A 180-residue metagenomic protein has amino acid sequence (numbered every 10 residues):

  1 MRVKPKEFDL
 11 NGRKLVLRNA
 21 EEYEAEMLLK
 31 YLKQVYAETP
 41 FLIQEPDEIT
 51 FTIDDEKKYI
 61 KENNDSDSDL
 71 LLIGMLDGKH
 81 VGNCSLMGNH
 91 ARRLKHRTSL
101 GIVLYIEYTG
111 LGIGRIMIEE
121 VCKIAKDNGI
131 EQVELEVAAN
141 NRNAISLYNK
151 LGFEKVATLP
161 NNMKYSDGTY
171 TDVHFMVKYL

Functional and structural regions predicted by a protein language model:
M1-G12: Short acidic N-proximal helix/loop "leader" segments that mark the beginning of a domain or an inter-domain linker
N11, K30-D47: Helix-loop element at the rim of GNAT/NAT acetyltransferase active sites that forms part of the acceptor-substrate
R13-L15, D77-N83, T171: Glycine-rich phosphate/pyrophosphate-binding loop shared by adenosine-nucleotide-utilizing enzymes
L15-L28: A short beta-loop-alpha structural element at the N-terminal edge of CoA-dependent acyl/N-acetyltransferase catalytic
Y36, E48-H96, G101-E107, I118 (+1 more regions): Acetyl-CoA-dependent GNAT
G114, I118, N141-A144, N161-S166: Short glycine/proline-centered loop/turn elements that form peptide/ligand docking sites
I118, A125-E136: Conserved GNAT acetyl-CoA-binding A-motif
E134-V137, N149-T169: Conserved catalytic-core motifs of GNAT/GCN5-like acyltransferases
